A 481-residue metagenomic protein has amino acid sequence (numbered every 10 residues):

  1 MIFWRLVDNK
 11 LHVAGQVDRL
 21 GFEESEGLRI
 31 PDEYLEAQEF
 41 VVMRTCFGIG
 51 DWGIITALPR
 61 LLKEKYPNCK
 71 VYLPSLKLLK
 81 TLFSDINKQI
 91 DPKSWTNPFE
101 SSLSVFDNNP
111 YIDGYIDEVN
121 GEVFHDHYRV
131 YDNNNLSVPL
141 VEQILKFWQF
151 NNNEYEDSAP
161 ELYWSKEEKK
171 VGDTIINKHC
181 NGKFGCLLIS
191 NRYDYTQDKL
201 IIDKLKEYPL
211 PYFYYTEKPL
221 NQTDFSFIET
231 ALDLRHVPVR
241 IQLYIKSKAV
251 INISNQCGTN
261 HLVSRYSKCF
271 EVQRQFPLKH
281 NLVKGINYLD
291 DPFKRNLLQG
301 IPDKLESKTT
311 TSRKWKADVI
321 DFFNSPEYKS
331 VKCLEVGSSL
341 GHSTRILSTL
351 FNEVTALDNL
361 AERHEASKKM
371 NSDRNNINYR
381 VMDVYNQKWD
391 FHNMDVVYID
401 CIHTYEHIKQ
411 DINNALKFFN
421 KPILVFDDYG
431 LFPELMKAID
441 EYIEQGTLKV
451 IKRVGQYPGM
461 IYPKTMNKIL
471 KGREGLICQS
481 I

Functional and structural regions predicted by a protein language model:
I2-G300: Catalytic machinery of carbohydrate-active enzymes, primarily nucleotide-sugar-dependent glycosyltransferases
L298-Y398, I402-I481: A short alpha-helical cap/connector motif
